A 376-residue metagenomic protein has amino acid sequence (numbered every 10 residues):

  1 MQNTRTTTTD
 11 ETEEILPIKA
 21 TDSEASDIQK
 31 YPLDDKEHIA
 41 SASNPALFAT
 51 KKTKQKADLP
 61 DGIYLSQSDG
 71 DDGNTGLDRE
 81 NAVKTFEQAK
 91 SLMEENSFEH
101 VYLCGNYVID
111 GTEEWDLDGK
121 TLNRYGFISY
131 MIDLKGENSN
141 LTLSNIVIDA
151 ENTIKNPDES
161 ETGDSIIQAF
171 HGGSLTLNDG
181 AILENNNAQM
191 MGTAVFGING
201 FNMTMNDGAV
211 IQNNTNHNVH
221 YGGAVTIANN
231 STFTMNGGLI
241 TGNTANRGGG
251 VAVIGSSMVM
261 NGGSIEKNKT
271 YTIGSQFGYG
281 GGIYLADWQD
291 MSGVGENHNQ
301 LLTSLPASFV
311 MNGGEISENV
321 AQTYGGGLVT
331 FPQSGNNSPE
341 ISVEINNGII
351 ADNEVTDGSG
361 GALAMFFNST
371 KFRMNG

Functional and structural regions predicted by a protein language model:
Q2-T8, E95-F98, D110, M131-A150 (+7 more regions): Surface-exposed loop/turn motifs in large extracellular/passenger domains
T4, D10-Q88: Right-handed parallel beta-helix/beta-solenoid
E14, D61-I63, F98-V101, L141: Hydrophobic beta-strand segments of well-ordered beta-sheets in folded domains
Q67-S68, D118-K120, Y125, I146 (+1 more regions): Generic beta-structure capping elements
K90, E95-M131: N-terminal extracellular ligand-recognition/capping segment immediately after the signal peptide
K155, S160-T162: C-terminal interaction surface of TIR/SEFIR-family domains
